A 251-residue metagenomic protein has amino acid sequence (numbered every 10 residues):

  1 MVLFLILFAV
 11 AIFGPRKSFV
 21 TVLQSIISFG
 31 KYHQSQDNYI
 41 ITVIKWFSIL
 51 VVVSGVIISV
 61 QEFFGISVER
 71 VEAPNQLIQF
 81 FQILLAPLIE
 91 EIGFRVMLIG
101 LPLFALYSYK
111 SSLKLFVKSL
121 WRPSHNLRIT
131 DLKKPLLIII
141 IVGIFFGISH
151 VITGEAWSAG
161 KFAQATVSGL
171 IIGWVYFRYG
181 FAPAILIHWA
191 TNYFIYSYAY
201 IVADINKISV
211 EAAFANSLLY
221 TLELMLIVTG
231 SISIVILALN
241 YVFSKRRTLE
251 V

Functional and structural regions predicted by a protein language model:
M1, V20-V52, Q79-F80, S119-K134: Interfacial transmembrane-helix boundary/kink motif in multi-pass membrane proteins
V2-L7, T42-G55, W174-T191: Hydrophobic alpha-helical membrane-insertion segments
V2-R16, A86-G93: Hydrophobic alpha-helical membrane-embedded segments
F4-A11, S54, V142, G230-I234: Hydrophobic core segments of alpha-helical transmembrane domains in multi-pass membrane transport and ion-translocation
I6-S25, L98-L113: Membrane-water interface of transmembrane alpha-helices
F47-E69, V142-S158: Alpha-helical transmembrane segments and their membrane-interface junctions in multi-pass membrane proteins
R70-L77: Short, membrane-interfacial amphipathic segments enriched in basic
L77-E250: Transmembrane helix-loop-helix hairpins at the membrane interface of multi-pass integral membrane proteins
